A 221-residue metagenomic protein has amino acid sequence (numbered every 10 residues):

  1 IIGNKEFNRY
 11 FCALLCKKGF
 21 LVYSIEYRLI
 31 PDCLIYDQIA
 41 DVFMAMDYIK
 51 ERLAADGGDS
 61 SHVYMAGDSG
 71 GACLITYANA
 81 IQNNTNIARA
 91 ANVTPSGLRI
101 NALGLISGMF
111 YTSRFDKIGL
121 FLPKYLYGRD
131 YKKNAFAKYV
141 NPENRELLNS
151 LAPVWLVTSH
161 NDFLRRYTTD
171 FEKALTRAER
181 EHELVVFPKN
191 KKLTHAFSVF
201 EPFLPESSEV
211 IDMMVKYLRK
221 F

Functional and structural regions predicted by a protein language model:
I1-F221: Alpha/beta-hydrolase superfamily serine-hydrolase fold, recognizing
